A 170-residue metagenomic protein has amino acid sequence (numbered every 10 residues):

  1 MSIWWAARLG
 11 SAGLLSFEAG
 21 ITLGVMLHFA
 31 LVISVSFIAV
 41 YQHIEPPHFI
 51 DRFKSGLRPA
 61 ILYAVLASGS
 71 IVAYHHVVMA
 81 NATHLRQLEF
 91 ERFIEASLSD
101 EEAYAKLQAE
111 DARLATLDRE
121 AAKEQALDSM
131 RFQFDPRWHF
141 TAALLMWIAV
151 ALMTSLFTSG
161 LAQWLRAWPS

Functional and structural regions predicted by a protein language model:
M1, V25, F29-I33, G56 (+3 more regions): Alpha-helical transmembrane spans of integral membrane proteins, capturing the lipid-embedded, hydrophobic core of TM
M1-P46: Transmembrane alpha-helical insertion/packing segments
E18, T22, M26, F49-L57 (+3 more regions): Hydrophobic, aromatic-rich alpha-helical transmembrane segments and their membrane-interface anchor motifs
I38-H76, S170: Hydrophobic secretory-pathway targeting helix
S70-Q108: Functional transmembrane-helix hotspots
A103-Q125: Charged, glycine/proline-rich intrinsically disordered loops and linkers
R119-A149: Individual transmembrane alpha-helix segments
A151-S170: Juxtamembrane interface at the cytosolic side of transmembrane helices
